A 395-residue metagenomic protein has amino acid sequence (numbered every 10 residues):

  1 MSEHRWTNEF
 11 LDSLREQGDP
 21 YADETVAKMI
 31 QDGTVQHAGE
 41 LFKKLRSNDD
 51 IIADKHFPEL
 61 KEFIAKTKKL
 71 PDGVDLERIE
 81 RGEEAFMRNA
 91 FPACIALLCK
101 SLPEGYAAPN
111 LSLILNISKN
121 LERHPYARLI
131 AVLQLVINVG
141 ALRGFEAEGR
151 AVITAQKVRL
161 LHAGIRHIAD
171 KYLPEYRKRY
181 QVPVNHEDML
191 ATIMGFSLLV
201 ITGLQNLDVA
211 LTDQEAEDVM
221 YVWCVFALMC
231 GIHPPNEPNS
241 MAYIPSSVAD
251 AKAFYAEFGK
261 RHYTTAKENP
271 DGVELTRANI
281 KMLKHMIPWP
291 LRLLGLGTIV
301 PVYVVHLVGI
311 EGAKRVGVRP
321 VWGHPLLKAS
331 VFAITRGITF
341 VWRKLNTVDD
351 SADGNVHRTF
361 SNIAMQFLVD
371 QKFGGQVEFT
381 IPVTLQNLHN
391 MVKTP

Functional and structural regions predicted by a protein language model:
M1-P395: Mature, function-bearing regions of proteins
